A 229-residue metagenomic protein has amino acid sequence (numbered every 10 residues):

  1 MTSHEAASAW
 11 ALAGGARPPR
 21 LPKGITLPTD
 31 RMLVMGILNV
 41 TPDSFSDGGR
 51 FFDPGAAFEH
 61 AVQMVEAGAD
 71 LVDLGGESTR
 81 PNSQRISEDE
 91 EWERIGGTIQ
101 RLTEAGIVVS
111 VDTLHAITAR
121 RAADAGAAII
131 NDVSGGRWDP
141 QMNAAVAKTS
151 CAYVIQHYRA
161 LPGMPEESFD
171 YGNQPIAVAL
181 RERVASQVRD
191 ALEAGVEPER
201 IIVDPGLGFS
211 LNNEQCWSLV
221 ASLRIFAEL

Functional and structural regions predicted by a protein language model:
M1-P42, A185, R189, V196: N-terminal amphipathic alpha-helix/helix-capping segment at the start of soluble metabolic enzymes
R17, S46-Q63, D89-E93, G135-P140 (+2 more regions): Glycine-rich anion/phosphate-binding loops
R31-V34, T103-D112, A128-I129, P198: Short beta-strand/loop segments at the ligand-binding rim of alpha/beta enzyme cores
M35-N39, D70-G75, N131, C151-A160 (+2 more regions): Non-cysteine beta-strand/loop elements that form the S-adenosyl-L-methionine
L38, M64, G68, D112 (+4 more regions): Conserved, mostly hydrophobic/aromatic
P42-S44, T79-N82, A125, G136-N212: Conserved anion-binding
S44-S46, D70-G96, G206-N212: Glycine-rich, proline-tolerant flexible connector loops at the mouths of alpha/beta enzymes
Q84-V111, A116-R121, A147-Y158, E182 (+1 more regions): Alpha-helix-loop-beta-strand connector modules within alpha/beta enzyme cores
